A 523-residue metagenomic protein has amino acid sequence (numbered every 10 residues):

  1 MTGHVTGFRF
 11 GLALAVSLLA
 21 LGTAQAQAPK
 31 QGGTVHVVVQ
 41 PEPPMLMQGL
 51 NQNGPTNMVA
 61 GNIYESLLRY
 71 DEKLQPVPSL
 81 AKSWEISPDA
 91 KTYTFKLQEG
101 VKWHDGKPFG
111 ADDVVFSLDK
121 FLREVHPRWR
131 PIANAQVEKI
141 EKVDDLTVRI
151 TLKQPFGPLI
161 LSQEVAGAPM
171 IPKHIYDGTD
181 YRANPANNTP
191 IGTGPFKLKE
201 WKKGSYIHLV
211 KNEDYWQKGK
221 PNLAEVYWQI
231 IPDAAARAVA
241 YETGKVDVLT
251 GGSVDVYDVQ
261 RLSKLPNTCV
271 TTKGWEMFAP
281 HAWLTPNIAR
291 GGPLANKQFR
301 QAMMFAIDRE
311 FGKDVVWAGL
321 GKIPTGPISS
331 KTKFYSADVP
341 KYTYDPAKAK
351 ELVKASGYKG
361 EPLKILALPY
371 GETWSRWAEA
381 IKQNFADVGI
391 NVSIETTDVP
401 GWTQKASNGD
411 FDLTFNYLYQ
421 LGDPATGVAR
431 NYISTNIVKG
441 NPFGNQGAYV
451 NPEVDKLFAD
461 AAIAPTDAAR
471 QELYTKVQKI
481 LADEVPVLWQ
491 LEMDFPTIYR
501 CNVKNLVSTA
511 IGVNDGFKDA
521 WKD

Functional and structural regions predicted by a protein language model:
V38-P88, D119, I191-T193: N-terminal lobe/hinge region of extracytoplasmic solute-binding protein
P41-N57, L80-A81, K107, W129 (+4 more regions): A structural "hinge/loop" feature
E72-Q75, V165-P221, E225, A347 (+1 more regions): Gly/Pro-rich hinge or "lid" segments in bacterial periplasmic/extracellular proteins
K82-P127, V143, R149-T151, R237-A240 (+1 more regions): Aromatic- and charge-enriched surface segment that lines or borders ligand/interaction sites
K96, R130-Y176, E200: Surface-exposed binding/hinge segments that line and control ligand-binding clefts or catalytic entry sites
F121, K139-I140, K199-V210, Y227-G291: Extracellular/periplasmic solute-recognition and catalytic clefts
G157, K202-Y206, K211, A279-A282 (+4 more regions): Detector for C-terminal structural segments
F196, R290, A318, K322-A355 (+1 more regions): Structural transition elements
